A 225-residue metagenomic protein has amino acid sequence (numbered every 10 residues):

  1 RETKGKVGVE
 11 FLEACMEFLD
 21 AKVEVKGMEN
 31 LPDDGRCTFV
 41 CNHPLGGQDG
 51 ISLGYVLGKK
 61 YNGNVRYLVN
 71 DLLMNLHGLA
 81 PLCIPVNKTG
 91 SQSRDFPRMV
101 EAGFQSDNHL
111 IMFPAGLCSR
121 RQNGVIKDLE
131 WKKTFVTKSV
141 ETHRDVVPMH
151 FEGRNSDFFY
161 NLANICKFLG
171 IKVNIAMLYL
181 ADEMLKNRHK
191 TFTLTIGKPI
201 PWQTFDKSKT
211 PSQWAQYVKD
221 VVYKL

Functional and structural regions predicted by a protein language model:
R1-C37, G50-S52, N62, A80: Membrane-anchoring hydrophobic helices of lipid-metabolizing enzymes
C15-D20, V86-Q92, G124-V125: Short, flexible loop segments at the rims of nucleotide/cofactor-binding pockets, characterized by
A21, G63-V65, N108, R144: A structural micro-motif
A21-M28, V69-D71, R94-A102: Short, charged beta->alpha transition segments
K26-M28, L68-N70, V86, P199 (+1 more regions): Conserved beta-strand termini and adjacent loop/short-helix elements that scaffold enzyme active sites in alpha/beta
N30, L72-M74, G90, G153 (+1 more regions): Residue-level detector of flexible, active-site-proximal loop/helix-junction positions within diverse enzyme catalytic
R36-S91: Catalytic core of membrane glycerolipid acyltransferases/transacylases, capturing the structured, soluble-facing
R94-L225: Non-catalytic C-terminal accessory region of glycerolipid acyltransferases and related lyso-lipid remodeling enzymes
